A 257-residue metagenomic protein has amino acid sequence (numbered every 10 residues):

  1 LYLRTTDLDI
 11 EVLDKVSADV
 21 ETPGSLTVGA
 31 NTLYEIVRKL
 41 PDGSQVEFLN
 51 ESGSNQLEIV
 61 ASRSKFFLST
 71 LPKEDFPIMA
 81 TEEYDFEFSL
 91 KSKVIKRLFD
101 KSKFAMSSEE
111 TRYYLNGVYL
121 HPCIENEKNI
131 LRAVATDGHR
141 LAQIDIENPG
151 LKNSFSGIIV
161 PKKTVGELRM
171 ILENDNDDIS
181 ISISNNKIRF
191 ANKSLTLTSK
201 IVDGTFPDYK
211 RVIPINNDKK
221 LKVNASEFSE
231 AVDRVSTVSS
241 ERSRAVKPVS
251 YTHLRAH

Functional and structural regions predicted by a protein language model:
L1-R255: Structural preference for solvent-exposed beta-strand-turn elements and adjacent flexible terminal/loop segments within
